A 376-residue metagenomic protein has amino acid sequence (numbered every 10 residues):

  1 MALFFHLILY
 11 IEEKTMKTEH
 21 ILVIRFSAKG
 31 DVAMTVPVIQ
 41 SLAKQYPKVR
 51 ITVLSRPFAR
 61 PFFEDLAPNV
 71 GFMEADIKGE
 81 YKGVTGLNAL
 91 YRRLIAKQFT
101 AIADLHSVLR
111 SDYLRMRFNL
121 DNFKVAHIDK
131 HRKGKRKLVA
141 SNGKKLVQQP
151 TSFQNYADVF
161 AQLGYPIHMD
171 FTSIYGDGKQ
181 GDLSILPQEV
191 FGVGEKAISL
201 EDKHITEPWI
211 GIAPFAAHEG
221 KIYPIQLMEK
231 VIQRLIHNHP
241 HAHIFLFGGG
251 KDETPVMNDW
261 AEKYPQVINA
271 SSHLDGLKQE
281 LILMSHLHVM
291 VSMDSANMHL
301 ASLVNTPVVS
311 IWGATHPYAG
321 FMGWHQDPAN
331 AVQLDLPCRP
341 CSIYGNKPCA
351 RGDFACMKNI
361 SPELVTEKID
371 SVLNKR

Functional and structural regions predicted by a protein language model:
A2-R376: Catalytic machinery of carbohydrate-active enzymes, primarily nucleotide-sugar-dependent glycosyltransferases
